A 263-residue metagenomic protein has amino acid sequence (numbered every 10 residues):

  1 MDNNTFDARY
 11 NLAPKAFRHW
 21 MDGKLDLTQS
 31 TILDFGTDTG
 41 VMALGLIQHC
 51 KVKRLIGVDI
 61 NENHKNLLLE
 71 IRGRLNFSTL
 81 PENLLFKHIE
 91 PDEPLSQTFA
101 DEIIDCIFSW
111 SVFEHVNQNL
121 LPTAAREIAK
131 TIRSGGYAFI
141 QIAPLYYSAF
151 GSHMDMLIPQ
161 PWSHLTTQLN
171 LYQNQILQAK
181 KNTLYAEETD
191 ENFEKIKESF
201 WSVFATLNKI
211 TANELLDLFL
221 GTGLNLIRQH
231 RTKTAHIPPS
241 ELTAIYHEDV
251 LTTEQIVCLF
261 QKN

Functional and structural regions predicted by a protein language model:
M1-L25: Class I SAM-dependent methyltransferase Rossmann-like catalytic core, especially the SAM/SAH-binding loop
D38: Conserved glycine-rich SAM-binding loop
V41, G45-S96: Class I SAM-dependent methyltransferase SAM/SAH-binding core
F108: A conserved beta-strand element that flanks and buttresses the S-adenosyl-L-methionine
P122-S134: A short glycine-rich, Lys/Arg-flanked "PGG" loop and its adjoining helix->strand segment in the class I
Y137-K180: Conserved class I S-adenosyl-L-methionine
E198-A212: Acceptor-substrate binding/catalytic loop of class I
E214, L218-N263: C-terminal lobe and adjacent flexible extensions of AdoMet/dcAdoMet transferase-like proteins
